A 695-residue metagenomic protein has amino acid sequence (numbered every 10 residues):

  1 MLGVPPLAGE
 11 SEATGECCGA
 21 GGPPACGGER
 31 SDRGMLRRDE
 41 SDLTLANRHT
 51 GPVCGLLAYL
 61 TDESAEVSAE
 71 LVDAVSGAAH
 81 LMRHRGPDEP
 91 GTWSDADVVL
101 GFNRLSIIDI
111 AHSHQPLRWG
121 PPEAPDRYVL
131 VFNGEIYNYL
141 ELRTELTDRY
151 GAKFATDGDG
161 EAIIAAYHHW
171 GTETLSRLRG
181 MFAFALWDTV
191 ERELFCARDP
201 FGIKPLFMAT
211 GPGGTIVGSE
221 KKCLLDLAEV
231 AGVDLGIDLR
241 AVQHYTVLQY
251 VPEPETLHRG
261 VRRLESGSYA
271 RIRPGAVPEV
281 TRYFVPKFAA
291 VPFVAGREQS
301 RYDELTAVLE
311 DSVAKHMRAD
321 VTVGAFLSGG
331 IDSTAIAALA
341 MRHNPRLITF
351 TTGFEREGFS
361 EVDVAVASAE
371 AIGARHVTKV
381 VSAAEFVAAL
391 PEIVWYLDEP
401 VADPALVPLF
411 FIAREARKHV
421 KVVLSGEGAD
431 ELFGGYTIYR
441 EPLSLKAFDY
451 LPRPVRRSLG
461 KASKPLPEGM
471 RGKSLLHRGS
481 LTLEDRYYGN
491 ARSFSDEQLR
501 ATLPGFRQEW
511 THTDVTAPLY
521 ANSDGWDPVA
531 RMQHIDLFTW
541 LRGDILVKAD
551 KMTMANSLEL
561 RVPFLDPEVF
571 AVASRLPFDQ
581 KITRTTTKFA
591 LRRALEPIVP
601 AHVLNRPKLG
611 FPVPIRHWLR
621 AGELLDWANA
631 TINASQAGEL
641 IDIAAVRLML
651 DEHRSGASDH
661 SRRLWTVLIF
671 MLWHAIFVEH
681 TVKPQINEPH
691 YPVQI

Functional and structural regions predicted by a protein language model:
L2, L7, L36, L43-L45: Leucine-biased recognition of intrinsically disordered, low-complexity hydrophobic segments
V4-P5, A20-P24: Intrinsic, low-complexity polybasic segments
P6-T14: Intrinsic disorder/low-complexity segments
L43-G55, R127, E173, E229 (+7 more regions): Adenosyl-5′-phosphate
L45-L397, L409, A413, E596-P597 (+6 more regions): Cysteine-centered catalytic environments shared across enzyme families
P200, F411-G469, S523, W540 (+2 more regions): Active-site adenylate/phosphate-handling loop in enzymes that bind or generate adenylated species
